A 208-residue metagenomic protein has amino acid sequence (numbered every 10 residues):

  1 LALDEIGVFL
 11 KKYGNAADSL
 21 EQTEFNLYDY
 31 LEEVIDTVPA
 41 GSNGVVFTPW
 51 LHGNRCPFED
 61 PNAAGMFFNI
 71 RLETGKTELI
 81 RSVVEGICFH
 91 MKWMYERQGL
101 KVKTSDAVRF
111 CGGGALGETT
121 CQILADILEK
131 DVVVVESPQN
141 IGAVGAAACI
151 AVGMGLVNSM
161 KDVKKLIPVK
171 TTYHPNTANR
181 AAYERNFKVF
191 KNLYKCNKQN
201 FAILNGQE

Functional and structural regions predicted by a protein language model:
L1-C111, A115-E208: Active-site core segments that coordinate phosphate-bearing ligands/cofactors across diverse enzyme families
